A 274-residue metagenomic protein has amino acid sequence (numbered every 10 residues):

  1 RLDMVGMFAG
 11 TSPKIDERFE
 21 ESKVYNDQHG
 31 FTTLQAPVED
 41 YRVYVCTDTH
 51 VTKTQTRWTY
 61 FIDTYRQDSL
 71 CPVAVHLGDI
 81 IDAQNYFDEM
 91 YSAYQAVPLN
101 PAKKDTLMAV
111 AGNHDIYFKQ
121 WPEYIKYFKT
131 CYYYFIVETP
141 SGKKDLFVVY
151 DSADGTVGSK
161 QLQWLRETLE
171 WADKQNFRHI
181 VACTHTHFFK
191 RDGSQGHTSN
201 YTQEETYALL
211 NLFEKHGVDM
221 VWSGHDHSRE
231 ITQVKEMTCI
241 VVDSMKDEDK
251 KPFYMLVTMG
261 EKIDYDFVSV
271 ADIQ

Functional and structural regions predicted by a protein language model:
L2-M4: Beta-strand-rich modules
F8-D88: N-terminal active-site segment of His-dependent metallophosphoesterases
F8-G30, N85-R178, S199-N200, E205-E214 (+2 more regions): Extended active-site neighborhood of metal-dependent phosphoesterases/phosphodiesterases
V43, A74, F147, I180-V181: Hydrophobic beta-strand anchors of alpha/beta hydrolase catalytic cores
D48, G78-D79, G112-N113, H185 (+1 more regions): Active-site glycine-centered loops adjacent to acidic/histidine catalytic or metal-binding residues that shape
I81, A172-G196: Short acidic, glycine-rich surface-loop motifs adjacent to enzyme active sites
L212-H225: Functionally important transmembrane alpha-helices
F267-Q274: Short, solvent-exposed aromatic-acidic interface loops
